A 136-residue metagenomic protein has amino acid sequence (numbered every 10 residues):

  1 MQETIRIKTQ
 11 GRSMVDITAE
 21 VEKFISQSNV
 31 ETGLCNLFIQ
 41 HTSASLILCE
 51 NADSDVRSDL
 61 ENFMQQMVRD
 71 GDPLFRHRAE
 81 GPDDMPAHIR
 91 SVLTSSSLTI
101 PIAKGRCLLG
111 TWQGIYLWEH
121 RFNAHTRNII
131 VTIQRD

Functional and structural regions predicted by a protein language model:
M1-D136: Active-site histidine-anchored catalytic micro-motif
